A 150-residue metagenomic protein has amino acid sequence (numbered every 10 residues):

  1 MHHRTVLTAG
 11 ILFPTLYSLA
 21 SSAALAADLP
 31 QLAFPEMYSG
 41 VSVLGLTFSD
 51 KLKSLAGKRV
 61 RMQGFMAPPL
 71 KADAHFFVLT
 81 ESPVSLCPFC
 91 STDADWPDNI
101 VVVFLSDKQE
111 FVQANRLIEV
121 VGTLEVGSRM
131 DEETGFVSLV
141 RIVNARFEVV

Functional and structural regions predicted by a protein language model:
T5-L25: N-terminal export signals
A24-V150: OB-fold and OB-like single-stranded nucleic-acid-recognition modules and their adjacent interaction interfaces
